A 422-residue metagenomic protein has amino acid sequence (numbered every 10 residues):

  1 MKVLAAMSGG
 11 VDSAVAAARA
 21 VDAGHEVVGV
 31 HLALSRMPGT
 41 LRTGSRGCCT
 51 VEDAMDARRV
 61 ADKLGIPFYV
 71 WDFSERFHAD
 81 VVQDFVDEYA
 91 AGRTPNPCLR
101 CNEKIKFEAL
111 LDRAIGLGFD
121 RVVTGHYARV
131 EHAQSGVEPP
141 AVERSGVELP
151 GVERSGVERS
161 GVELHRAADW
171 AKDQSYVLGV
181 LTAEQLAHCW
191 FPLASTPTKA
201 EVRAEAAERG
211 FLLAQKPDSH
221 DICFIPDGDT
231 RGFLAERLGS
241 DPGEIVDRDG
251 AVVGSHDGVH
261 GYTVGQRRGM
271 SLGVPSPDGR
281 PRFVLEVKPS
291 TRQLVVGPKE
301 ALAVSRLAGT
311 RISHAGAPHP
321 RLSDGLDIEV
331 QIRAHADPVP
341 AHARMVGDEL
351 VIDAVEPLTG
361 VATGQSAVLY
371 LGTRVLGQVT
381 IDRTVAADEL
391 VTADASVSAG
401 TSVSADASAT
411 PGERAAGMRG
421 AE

Functional and structural regions predicted by a protein language model:
M1-G179, E201, A207, V284 (+2 more regions): ATP-dependent adenylation/nucleotidyltransferase module used to activate substrates
V11, V123-V130, Q134, L149 (+3 more regions): AMP-forming adenylation/ATP pyrophosphatase catalytic core
D394-S396, G400-A405, T410-P411, A416: Short linear segments in intrinsically disordered or otherwise low-structure-confidence regions
